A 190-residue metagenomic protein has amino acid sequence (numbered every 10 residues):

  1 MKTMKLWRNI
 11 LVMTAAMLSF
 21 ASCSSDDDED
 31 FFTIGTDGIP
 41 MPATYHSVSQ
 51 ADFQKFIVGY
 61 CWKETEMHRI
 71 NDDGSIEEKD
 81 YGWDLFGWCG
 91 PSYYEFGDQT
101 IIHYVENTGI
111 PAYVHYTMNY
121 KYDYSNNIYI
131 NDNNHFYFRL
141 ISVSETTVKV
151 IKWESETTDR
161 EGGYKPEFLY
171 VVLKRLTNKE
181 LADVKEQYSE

Functional and structural regions predicted by a protein language model:
M1-A21: Sec-dependent bacterial lipoprotein signal peptides
M17-K55, T177-E190: Bacterial Sec-dependent N-terminal signal peptides
G35-L85, M118-Y120: Tryptophan-anchored aromatic micro-motifs
H68-D73, D84-E156: Contiguous, well-ordered beta-strand patches that form the walls/edges of small beta-barrel/beta-sandwich domains
N131-E190: Beta-sheet ligand-binding and adhesion/scaffold domains
